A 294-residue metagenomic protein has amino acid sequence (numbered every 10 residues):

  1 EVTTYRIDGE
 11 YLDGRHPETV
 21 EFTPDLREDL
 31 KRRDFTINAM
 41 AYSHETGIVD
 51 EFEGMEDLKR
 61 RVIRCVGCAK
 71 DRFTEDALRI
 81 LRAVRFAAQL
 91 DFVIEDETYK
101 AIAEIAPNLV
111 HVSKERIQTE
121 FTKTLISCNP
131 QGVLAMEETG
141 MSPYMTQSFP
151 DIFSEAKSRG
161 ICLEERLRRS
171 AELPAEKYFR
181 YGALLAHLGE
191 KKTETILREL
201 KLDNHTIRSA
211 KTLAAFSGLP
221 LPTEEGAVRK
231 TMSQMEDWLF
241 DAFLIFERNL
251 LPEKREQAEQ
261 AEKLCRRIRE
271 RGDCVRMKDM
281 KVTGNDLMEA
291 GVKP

Functional and structural regions predicted by a protein language model:
E1-P294: Catalytic cores of the polymerase beta-like nucleotidyltransferase superfamily and closely associated nucleotide
